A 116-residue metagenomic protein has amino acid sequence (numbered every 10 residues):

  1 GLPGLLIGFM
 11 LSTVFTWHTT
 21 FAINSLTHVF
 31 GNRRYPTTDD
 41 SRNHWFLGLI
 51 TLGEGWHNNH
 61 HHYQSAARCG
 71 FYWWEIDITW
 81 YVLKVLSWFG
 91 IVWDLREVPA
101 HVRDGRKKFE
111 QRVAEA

Functional and structural regions predicted by a protein language model:
G1-L52, Y81, W88, V92-A116: Hydrophobic transmembrane alpha-helical segments that form the core helix bundle of multi-pass membrane enzymes
T27-G31, Y63-R68: Interfacial helix-loop-helix junctions of multi-pass membrane proteins
T37, Q64-G70, P99: Hydrophobic alpha-helical membrane-insertion segments
H60: Pseudouridine synthase
A66-L86: Basic, amphipathic juxtamembrane/active-site segments that coordinate anionic phosphate or diphosphate groups
